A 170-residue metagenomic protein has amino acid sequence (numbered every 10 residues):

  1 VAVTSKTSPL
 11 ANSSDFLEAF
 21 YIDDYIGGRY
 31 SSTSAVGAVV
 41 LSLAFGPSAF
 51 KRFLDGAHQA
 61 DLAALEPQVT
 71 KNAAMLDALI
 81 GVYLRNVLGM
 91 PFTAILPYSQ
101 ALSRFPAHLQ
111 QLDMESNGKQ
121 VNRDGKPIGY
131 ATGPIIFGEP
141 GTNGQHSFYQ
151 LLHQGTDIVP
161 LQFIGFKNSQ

Functional and structural regions predicted by a protein language model:
V1-Q170: Active-site phosphate/pyrophosphate-binding segments
